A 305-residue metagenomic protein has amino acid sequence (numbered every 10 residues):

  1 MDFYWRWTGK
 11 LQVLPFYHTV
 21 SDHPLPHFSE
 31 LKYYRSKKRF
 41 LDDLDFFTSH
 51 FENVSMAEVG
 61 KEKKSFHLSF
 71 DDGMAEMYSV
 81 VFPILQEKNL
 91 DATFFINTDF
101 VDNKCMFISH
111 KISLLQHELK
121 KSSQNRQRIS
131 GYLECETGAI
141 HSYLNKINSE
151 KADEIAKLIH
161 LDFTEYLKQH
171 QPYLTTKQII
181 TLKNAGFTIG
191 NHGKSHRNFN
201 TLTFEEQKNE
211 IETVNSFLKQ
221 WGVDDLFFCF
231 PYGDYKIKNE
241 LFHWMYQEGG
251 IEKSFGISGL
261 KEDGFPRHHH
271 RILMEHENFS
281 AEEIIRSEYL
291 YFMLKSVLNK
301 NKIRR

Functional and structural regions predicted by a protein language model:
D2-S69, F107, S113-L115, T201-R305: C-terminal active-site subregion of NodB/CE4 polysaccharide deacetylases
D2-W7, F82-E87, Y173-N184: Short amphipathic alpha-helices and their capping/turn segments at secondary-structure boundaries
S69, G73-V81: Membrane-embedded segments
V80-T98: A short alpha/beta connector and helix-capping loop motif
K88-L90, A185-I189, Q247-K253: Glycine-enriched alpha-helix->loop->beta-strand junction motifs that scaffold or abut catalytic
K104-A185: Extended, charge-rich helix/loop segments that form flexible, surface "patches" used to engage negatively charged
H170-T188, S195-W221: Alpha-helical scaffold elements lining the catalytic groove of polysaccharide deacetylases
